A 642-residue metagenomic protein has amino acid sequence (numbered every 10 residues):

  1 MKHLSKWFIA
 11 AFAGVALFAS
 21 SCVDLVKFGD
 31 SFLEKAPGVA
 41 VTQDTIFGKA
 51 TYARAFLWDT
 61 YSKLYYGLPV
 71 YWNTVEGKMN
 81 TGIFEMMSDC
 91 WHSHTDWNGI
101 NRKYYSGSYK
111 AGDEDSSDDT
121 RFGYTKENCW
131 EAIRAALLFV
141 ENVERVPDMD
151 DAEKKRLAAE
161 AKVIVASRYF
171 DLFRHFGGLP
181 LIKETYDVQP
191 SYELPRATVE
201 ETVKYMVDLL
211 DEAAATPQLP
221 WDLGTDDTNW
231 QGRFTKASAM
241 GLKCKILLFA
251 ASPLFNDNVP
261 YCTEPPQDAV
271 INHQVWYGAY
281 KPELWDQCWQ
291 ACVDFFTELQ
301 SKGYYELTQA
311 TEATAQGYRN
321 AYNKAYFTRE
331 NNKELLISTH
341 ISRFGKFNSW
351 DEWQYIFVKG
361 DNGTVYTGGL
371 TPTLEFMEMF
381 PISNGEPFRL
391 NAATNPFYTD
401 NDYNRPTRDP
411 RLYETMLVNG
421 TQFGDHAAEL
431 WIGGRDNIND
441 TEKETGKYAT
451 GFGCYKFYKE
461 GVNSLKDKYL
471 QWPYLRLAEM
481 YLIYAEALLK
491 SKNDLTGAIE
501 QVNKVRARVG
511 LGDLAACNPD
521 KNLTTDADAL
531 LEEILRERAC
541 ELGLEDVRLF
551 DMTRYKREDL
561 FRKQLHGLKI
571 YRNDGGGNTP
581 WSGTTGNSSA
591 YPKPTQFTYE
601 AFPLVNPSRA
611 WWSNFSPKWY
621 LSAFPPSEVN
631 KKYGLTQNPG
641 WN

Functional and structural regions predicted by a protein language model:
M1-I9: Bacterial N-terminal signal peptides that target proteins for export
A10-A19: Bacterial N-terminal signal peptides
F18-S21, P147-K162, W289, V293-D294 (+3 more regions): Secondary-structure transition into beta-strands, especially the periplasmic turns and strand N-termini that construct
S21-V26, C129, Y205-V207, W230 (+8 more regions): Long, intrinsically disordered, low-complexity segments
V23-R102, A158, L179, V203 (+4 more regions): An aromatic- and glycine-enriched ligand-binding surface/loop that stacks and positions planar moieties
T42-N73, T95-F176, P190-Q231, N401-P406 (+5 more regions): Conserved, well-structured interaction surfaces
T185-Y186, R196, G241, L254-W289 (+1 more regions): Acidic, serine/threonine/proline-rich low-complexity intrinsically disordered regions
